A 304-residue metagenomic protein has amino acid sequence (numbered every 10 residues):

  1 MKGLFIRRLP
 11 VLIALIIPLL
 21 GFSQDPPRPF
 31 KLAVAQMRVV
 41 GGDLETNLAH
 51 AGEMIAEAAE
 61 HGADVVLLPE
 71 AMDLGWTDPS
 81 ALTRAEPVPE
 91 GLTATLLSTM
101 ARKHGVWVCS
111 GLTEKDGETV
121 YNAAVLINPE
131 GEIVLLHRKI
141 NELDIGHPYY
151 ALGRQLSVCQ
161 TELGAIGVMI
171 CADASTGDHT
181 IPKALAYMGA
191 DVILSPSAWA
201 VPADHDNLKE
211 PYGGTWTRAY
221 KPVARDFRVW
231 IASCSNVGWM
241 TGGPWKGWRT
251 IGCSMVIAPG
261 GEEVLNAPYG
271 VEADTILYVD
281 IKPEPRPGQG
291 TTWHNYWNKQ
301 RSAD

Functional and structural regions predicted by a protein language model:
M1-I6: N-terminal secretory signal peptides that target proteins for export/translocation
R8-G21: Bacterial N-terminal signal peptides
P26-R38: Short beta-strand segments enriched in small/hydrophobic residues
K31, C109, A123, Q155 (+2 more regions): Conserved beta-strand and immediately adjacent loop positions that scaffold enzyme active sites
L44, A49, E53-E130, V134-L136 (+1 more regions): Cys-nucleophile CN-hydrolase/nitrilase-fold catalytic domain and related Cys-dependent amidase chemistry that acts on
L74, A81, V125, H137-L143 (+2 more regions): Short beta->alpha transition motifs characteristic of CBS
P89, K115-P222, Y278, K282-P283 (+1 more regions): Active-site catalytic loop in hydrolytic enzyme cores
P89-V108, S175-D274: CN hydrolase (nitrilase-like) catalytic-core segments centered on the catalytic cysteine and neighboring Lys/Glu
